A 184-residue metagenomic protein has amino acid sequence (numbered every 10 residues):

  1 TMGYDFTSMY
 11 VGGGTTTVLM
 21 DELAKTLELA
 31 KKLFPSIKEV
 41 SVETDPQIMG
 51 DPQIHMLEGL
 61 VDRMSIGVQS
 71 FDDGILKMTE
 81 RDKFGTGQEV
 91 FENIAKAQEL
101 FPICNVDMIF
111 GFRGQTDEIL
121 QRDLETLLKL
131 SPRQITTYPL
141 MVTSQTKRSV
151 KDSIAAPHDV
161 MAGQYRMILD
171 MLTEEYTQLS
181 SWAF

Functional and structural regions predicted by a protein language model:
T1, T7-I168: Conserved non-cysteine loop/helix-boundary elements of the Radical SAM core domain that shape
T1-F6, T173-T177: Proteins with a high burden of low-complexity, intrinsically disordered sequence enriched in S/T/G/P/A and R, requiring
Y10, A183-F184: A glycine-rich phosphate-binding loop feature that marks nucleotide/adenosyl-phosphate handling sites
V160-A183: C-terminal accessory region of radical SAM enzymes
